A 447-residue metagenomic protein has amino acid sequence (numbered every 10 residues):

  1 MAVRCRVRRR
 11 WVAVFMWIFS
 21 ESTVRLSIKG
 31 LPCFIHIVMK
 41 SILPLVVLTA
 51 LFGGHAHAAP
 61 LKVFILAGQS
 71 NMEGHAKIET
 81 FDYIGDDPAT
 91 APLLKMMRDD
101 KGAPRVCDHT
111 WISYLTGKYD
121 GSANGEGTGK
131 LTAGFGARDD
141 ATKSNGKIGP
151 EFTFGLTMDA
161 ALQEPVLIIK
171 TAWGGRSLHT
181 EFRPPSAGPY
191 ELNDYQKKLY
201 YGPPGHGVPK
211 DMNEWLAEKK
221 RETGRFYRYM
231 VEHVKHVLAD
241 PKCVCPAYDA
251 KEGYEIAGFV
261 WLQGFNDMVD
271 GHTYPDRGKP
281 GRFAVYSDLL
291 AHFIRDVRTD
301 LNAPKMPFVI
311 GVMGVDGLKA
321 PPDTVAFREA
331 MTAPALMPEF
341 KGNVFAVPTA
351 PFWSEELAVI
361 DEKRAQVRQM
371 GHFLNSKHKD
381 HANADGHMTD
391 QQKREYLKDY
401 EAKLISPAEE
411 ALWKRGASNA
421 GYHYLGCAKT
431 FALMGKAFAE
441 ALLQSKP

Functional and structural regions predicted by a protein language model:
S20-S22, S27, S41: Serine residues within intrinsically disordered or low-complexity segments
G30, G53-G54: Residue-identity detector for glycine
I42-G53: Bacterial N-terminal signal peptides
A58-P447: Cell-envelope and extracellular/periplasmic
